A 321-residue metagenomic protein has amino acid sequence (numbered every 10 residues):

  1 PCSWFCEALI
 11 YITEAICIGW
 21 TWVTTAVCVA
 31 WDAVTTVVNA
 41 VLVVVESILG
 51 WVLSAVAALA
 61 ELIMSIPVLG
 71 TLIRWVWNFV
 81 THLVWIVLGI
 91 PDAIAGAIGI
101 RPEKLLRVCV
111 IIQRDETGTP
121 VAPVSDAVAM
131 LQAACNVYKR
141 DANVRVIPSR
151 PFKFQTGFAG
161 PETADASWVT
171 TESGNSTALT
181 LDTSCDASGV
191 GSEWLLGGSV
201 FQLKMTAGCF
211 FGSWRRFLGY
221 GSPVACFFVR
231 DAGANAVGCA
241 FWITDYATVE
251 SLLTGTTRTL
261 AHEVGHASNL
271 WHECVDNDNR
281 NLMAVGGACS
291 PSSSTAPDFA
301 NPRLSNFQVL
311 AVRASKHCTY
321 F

Functional and structural regions predicted by a protein language model:
P1-E7, I16-I18, V27-V29, S184-S188 (+6 more regions): Sequence contexts marking disulfide-bonded cysteines in secreted/extracellular proteins
L9-I12, W20-V23, V37-F217, A232 (+4 more regions): Propeptide-to-catalytic entry region of secreted or membrane-anchored zinc metalloproteases
E14, Y220-G221, V229, W242-T244 (+1 more regions): Post-signal/leader-peptide non-cytosolic segments of secretory proteins
D92, G96, N277-F321: Replace "(M1/M4/M9/M12/WLM)" with "(e.g., M1/M4/M8/M9/M12/M26/WLM)" and add "not limited to" to clarify scope
R101, W194-D276, G287-P291: Active-site-proximal segment of zinc-dependent metalloprotease catalytic domains
R107-C109, A225-F227, L282-A284: Soluble periplasmic/extracytoplasmic beta-strand elements of cell-envelope proteins
C135-Y138, A261, A284: Non-transmembrane alpha-helical segments in soluble domains of secreted/periplasmic/extracellular proteins
